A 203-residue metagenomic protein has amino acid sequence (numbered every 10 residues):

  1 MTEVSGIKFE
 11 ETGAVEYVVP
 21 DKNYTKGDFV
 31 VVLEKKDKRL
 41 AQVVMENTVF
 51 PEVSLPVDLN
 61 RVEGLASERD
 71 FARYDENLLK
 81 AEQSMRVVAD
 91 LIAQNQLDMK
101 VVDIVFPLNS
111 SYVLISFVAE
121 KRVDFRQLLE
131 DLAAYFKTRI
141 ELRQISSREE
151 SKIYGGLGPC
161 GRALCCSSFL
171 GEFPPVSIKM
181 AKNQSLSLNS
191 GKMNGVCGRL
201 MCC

Functional and structural regions predicted by a protein language model:
M1-A181, S185-S187: Acidic-enriched and Gly/Ser
S187-C203: Short Fe-S-cluster ligation motifs
